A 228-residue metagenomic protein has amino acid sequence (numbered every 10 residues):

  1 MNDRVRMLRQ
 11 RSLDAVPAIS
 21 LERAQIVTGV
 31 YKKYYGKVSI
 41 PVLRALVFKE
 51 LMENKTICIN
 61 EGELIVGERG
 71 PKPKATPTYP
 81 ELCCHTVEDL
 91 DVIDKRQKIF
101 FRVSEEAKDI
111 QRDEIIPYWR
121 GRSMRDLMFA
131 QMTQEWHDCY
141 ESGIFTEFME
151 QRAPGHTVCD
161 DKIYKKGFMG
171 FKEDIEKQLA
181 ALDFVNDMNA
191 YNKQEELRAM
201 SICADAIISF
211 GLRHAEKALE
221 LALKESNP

Functional and structural regions predicted by a protein language model:
M1-Q178, D183: Long, non-catalytic protein-protein interaction scaffolds
I163, F168-P228: Structured, charged N-terminal subsegments at the starts of enzyme catalytic cores and at intra-chain domain/subunit
